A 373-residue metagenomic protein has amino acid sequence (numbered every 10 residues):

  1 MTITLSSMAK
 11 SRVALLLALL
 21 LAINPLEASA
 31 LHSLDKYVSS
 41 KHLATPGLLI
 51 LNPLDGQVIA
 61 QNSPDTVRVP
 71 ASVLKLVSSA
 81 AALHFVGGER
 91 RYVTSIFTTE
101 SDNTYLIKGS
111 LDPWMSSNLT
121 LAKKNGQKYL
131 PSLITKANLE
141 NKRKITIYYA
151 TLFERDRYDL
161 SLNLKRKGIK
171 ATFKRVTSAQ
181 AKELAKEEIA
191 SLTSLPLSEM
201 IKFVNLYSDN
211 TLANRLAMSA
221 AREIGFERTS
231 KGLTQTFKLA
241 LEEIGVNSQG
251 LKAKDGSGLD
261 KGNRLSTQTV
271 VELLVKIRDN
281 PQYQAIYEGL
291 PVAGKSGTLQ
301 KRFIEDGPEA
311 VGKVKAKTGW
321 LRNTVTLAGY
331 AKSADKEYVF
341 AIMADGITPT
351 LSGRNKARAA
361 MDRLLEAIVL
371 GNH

Functional and structural regions predicted by a protein language model:
I3-A14: Bacterial N-terminal signal peptides that target proteins for export
R12-N24: Bacterial N-terminal signal peptides
L26-V67, G88-E89, L133-N141: Beta-lactamase-like hydrolase cores
P53-D55, S63-T66, T99-S101, S110-D112 (+8 more regions): Solvent-exposed coil/turn segments that connect beta secondary-structure elements in extracytoplasmic/periplasmic
G56, P70-G88, V204, F340: Active-site SXXK
I59-Q61, I224-H373: Small-residue-rich helix-loop
S95-F153: Active-site-adjacent, His/Asp/Glu-enriched structural segments that form or flank metal-binding and acid/base networks
K136-G289: A small/polar active-site loop signature that marks catalytic segments
